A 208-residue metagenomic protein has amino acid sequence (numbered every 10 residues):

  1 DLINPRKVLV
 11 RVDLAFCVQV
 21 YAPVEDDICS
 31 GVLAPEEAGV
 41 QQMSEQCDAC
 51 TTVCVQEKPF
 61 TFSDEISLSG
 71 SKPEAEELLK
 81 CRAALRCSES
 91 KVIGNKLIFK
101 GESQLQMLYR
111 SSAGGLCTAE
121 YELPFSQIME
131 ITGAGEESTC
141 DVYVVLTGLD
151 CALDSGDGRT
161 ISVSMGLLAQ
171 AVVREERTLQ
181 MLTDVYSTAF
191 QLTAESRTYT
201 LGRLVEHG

Functional and structural regions predicted by a protein language model:
D1-G208: Viral structural modules
